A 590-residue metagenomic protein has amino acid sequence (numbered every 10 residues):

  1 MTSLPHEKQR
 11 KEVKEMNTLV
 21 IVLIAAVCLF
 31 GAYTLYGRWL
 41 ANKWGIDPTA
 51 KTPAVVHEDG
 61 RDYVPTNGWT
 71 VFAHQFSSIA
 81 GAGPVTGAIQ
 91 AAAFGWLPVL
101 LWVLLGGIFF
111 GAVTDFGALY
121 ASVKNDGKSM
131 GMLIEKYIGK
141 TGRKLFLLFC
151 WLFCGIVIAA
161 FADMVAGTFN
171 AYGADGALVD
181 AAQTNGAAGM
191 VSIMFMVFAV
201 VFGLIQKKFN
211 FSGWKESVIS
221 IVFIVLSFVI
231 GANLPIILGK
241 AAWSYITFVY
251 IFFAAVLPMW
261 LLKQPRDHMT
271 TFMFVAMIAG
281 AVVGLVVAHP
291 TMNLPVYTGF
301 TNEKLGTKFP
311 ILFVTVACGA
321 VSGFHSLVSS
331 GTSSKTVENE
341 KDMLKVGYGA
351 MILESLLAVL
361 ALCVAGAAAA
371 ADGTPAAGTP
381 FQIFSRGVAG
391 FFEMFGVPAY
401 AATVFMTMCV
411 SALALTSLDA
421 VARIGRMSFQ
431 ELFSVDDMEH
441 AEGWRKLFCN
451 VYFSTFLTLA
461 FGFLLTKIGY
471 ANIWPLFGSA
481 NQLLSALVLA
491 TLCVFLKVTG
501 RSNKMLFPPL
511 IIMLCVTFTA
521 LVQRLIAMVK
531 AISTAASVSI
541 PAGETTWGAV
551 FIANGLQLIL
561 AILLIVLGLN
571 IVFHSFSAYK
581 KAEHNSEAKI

Functional and structural regions predicted by a protein language model:
K14-E15, G31-V85, T271, T307 (+1 more regions): Membrane-interface "cap" regions at the ends of multi-pass membrane proteins
N17, P84-V85, L97, I156-L178 (+12 more regions): Transmembrane helix-loop junctions in multi-pass membrane proteins
N17-T34, A91-S122, G131, G189-F195 (+6 more regions): Extracellular loop-to-transmembrane helix junctions
G31-G45, F149, G186-I230, K240-V287 (+3 more regions): Membrane-interface loop-to-helix entry segments
R38-V64, G87-Q90, L100, L104 (+6 more regions): Flexible loop linkers connecting adjacent transmembrane helices in multi-pass alpha-helical membrane transporters
N67-G83, K240-L257, M269-T271, G280-P290 (+5 more regions): Hydrophobic, membrane-embedded alpha-helices of multi-pass small-molecule transporters
F116, L285-G299, G349-G387: Extracellular/periplasmic helix-exit of transmembrane alpha-helices
K140-G155, G349-S355, A402, E431-K467: Loop-to-transmembrane helix boundary motifs in multi-pass membrane proteins
